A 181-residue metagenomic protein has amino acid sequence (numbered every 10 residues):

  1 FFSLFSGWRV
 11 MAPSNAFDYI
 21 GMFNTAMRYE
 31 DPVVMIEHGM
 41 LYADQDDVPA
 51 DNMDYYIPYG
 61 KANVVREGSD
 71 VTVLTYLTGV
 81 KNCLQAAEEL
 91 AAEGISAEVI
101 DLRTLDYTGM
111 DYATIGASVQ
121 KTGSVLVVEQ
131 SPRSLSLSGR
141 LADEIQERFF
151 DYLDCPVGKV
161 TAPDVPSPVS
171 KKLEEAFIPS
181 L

Functional and structural regions predicted by a protein language model:
F1-Y29, S167: Conserved thiamine diphosphate
A26-P32, L141-I145: Glycine- and acidic-residue-enriched helix-capping/beta->alpha junction motif
G39-L181: Thiamine diphosphate
